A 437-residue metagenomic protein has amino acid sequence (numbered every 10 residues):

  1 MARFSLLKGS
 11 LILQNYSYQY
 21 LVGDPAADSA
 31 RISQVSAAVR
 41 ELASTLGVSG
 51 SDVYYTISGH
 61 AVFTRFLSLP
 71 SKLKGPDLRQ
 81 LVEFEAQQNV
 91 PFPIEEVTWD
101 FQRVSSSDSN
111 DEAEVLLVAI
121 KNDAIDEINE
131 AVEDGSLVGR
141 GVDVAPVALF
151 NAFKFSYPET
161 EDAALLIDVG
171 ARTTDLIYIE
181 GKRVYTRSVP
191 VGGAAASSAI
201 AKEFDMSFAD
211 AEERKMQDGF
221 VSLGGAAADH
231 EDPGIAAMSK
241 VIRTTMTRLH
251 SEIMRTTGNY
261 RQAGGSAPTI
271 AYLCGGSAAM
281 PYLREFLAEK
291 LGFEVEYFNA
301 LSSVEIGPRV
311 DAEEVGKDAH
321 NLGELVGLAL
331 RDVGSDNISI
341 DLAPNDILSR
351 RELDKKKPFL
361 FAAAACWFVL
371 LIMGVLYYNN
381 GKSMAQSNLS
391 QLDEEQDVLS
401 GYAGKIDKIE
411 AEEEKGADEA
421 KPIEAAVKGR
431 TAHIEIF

Functional and structural regions predicted by a protein language model:
M1-L21, S51-T56, K154-E203, F208 (+1 more regions): Gly/Thr-rich phosphate-binding beta-strand-loop-beta motif of the actin/hexokinase/Hsp70
N15-T45, A236, K240-V241: N-terminal phosphate-binding loop and adjacent alpha-helix
I32, S36, A226-I338: Helical "lid/coupling" subdomains associated with nucleotide-phosphate turnover
T45, Y55, P70, S107-S109 (+9 more regions): Replace "in large, NTP-powered and nucleic-acid-processing enzymes" with "in large, NTP-powered factors and other
D52-P158, I270, Y297-D311: Active-site neighborhood for divalent-cation/phosphate handling
E114-V144, N151-Y185, P190, S339 (+2 more regions): Phosphate-binding/catalytic loop of phosphoryl-transfer enzymes
E180, S188-V191, A199-K240, P358 (+1 more regions): Primarily periplasmic coiled-coil/stalk helices of bacterial envelope nanomachineries adjacent to the inner membrane
L330-F361: N-terminal positive-inside, membrane-proximal cytosolic segments immediately preceding the first
